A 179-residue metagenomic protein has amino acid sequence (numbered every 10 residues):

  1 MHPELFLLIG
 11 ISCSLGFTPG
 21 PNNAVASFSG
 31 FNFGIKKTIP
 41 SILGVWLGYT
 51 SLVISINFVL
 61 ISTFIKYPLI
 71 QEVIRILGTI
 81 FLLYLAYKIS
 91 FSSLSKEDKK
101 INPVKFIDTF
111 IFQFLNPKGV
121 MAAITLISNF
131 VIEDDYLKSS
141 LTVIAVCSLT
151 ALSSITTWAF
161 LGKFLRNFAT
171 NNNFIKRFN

Functional and structural regions predicted by a protein language model:
H2-E72, T125-V143: Juxtamembrane transmembrane-helix termini in multi-pass membrane transport proteins
L8, S12-C13, V45, T109-Q113 (+1 more regions): Residue-level signature of transmembrane alpha-helical cores of multipass secondary-active transporters and flippases
K36-K105, L161, F168: Membrane helix-loop-helix hairpins that form the core translocation module of multi-pass transporters
Q113-A123: Selected transmembrane alpha-helices and immediately adjacent juxtamembrane segments of polytopic inner-membrane
L141-F164: Hydrophobic alpha-helical transmembrane segments of multi-pass membrane transport proteins, especially secondary
F160-N179: Interfacial loop-to-transmembrane junctions
